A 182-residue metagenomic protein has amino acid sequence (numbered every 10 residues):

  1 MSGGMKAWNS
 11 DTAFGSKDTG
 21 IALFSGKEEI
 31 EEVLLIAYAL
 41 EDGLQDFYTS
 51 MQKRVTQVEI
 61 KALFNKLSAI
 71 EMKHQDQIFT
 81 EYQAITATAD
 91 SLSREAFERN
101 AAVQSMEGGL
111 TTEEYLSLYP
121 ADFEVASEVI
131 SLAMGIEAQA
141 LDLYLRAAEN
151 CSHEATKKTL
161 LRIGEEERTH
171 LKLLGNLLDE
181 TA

Functional and structural regions predicted by a protein language model:
G3-A182: Non-heme di-metal
